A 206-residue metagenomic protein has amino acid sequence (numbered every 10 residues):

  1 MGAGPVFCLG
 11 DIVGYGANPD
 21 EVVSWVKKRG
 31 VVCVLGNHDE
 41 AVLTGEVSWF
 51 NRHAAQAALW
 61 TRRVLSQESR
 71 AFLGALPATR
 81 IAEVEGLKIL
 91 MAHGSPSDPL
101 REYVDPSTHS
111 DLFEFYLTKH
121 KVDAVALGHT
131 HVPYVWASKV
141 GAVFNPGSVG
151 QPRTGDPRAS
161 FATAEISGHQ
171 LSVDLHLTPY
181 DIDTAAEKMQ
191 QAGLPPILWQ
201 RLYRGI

Functional and structural regions predicted by a protein language model:
M1-A3, V84-E85, T118-K121, S167-G168: Glycine-rich phosphate-binding loop signature in dinucleotide/nucleotide-binding domains
M1-G74: Core catalytic region of metal-dependent phosphoesterases/phosphodiesterases, especially metallo-beta-lactamase-like
V6-D11, V32-N37, A92, A124-H129 (+1 more regions): Active-site neighborhood of phospho(di)ester-bond hydrolases with catalytic His/Asp-centered motifs
G14-G16, H38-L43, S97-D98, A124-A137 (+1 more regions): Active-site environment of divalent metal-dependent phosphoester hydrolases
W49-Q56, E85-H120, P152: Active-site-proximal segments of metal-dependent phosphoesterases and phosphodiesterases across multiple
A78-G86, W136-S138: Short acidic-hydrophobic surface loop/beta-edge motif
P106-P146: Anionic-ligand binding region
A124, W136-I206: Acidic, His/Gly-rich catalytic cores of divalent-metal-dependent hydrolytic chemistry
